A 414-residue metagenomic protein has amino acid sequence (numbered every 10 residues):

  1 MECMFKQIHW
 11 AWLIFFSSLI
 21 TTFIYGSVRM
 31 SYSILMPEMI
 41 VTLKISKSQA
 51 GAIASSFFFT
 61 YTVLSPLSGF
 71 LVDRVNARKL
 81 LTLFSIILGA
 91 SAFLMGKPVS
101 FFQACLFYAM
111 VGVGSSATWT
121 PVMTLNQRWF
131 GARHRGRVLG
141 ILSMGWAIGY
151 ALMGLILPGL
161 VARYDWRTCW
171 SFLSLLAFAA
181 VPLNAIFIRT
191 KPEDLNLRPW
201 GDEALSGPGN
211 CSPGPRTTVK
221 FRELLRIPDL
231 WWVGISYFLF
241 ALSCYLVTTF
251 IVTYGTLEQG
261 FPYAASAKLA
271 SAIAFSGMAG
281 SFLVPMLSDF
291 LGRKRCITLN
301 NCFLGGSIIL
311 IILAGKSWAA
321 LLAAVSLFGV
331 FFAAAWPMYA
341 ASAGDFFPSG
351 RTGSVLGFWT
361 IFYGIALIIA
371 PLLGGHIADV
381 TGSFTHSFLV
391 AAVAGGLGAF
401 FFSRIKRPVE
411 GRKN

Functional and structural regions predicted by a protein language model:
M30, F58-P66, A151, A274-F282 (+1 more regions): Residue-level signature of mid-helix packing/kink "hotspots" within the transmembrane helices of 12-pass Major
Y32-M36, I227-A279, A370: Extracytoplasmic gate region of multi-pass secondary transporters
K44, N76, K97-F102, G131 (+3 more regions): Helix-breaking motifs and short loop linkers at transmembrane-helix boundaries and internal kinks in secondary membrane
V63-S100, S288, K294: Conserved MFS/SLC helix-loop-helix module at the cytosolic interface between two early adjacent transmembrane helices
S91, F102-M110, A319-L327: Paired small-residue
Y108-G145: Cytoplasmic helix-loop-helix junction between adjacent transmembrane helices in 12-TM secondary transporters
L142-E193: Helix-loop-helix hairpin linking two adjacent transmembrane segments in secondary transporters
S271-G280, S288-S342: C-terminal transmembrane helical hairpin of 12-TM major facilitator-type secondary transporters
